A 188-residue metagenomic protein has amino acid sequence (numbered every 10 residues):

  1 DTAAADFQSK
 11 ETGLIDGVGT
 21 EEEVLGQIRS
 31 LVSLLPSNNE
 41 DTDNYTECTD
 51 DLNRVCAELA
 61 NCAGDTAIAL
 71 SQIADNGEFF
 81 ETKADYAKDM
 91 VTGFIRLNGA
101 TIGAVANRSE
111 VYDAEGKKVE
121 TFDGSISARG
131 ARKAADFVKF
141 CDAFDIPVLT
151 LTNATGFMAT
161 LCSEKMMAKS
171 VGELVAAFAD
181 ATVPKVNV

Functional and structural regions predicted by a protein language model:
D1-V188: Ligand-binding clefts of soluble mixed alpha/beta catalytic domains
